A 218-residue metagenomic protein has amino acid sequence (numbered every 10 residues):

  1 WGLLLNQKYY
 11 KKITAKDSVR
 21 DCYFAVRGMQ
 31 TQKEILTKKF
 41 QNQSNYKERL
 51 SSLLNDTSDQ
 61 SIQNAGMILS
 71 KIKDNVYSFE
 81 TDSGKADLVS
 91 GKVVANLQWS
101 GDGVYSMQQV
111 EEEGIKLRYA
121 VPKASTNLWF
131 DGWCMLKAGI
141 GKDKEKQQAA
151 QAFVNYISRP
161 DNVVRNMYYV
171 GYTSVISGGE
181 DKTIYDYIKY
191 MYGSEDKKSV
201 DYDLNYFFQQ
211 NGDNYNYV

Functional and structural regions predicted by a protein language model:
W1-L5, W99, W129, Y172: Tryptophan-centric aromatic hotspots in well-structured domains and transmembrane helices
W1-S83, D87-V89: Extracytoplasmic ligand-binding site segments that recognize negatively charged/polar headgroups
K8, D17, Q30-E34, I72-V76 (+5 more regions): Sec/Tat-exported extracytoplasmic proteins
S18, P122-A124, Y169: An acidic- and aromatic-residue-enriched active-site/binding cleft used to recognize and process polar
D21-F24, Q60, N64-M67, K71 (+8 more regions): Extracytoplasmic/secreted proteins, especially bacterial periplasmic and envelope-associated proteins
K33-Q63, D186-Y217: Charged, glycine/proline-rich intrinsically disordered loops and linkers
D74-K142: Extracytoplasmic/periplasmic substrate-binding proteins
M135-D213: Mature extracytoplasmic/periplasmic domains
